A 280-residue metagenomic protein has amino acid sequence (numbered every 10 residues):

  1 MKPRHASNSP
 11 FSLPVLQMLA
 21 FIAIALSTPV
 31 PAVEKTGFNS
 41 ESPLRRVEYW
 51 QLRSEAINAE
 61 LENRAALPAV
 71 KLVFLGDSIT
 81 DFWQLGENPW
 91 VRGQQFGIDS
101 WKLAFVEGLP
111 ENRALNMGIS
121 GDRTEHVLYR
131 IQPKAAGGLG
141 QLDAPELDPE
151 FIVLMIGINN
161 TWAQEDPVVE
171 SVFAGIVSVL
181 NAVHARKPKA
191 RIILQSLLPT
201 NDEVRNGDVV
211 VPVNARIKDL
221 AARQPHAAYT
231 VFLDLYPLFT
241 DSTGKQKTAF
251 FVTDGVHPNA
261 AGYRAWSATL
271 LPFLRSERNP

Functional and structural regions predicted by a protein language model:
M1-S12: N-terminal secretory signal peptides that target proteins for export/translocation
P14-A25: Bacterial N-terminal signal peptides
A32-S120, E125-L147: Serine-esterase "nucleophile elbow" of acetyl-processing enzymes
K71-G76, R113-G118, E150-I156, N160 (+2 more regions): Structural recognition of the beta-strand scaffold that forms the well-ordered cores of secreted hydrolase catalytic
A114-I119, R123, G157-V172, T200-N206: Surface-exposed cleft-lining segments at the edges of enzyme active sites
V153-T161, L180-V213, Y236-S242: Active-site segments of SGNH/GDSL-like serine hydrolases that catalyze O-acetyl group transfer/hydrolysis on lipids
V168-S178, V209-N214: Charged helix-capping and loop-helix junction motifs
P199-P280: Catalytic His-Asp segment of secreted/periplasmic serine-dependent ester chemistry enzymes
